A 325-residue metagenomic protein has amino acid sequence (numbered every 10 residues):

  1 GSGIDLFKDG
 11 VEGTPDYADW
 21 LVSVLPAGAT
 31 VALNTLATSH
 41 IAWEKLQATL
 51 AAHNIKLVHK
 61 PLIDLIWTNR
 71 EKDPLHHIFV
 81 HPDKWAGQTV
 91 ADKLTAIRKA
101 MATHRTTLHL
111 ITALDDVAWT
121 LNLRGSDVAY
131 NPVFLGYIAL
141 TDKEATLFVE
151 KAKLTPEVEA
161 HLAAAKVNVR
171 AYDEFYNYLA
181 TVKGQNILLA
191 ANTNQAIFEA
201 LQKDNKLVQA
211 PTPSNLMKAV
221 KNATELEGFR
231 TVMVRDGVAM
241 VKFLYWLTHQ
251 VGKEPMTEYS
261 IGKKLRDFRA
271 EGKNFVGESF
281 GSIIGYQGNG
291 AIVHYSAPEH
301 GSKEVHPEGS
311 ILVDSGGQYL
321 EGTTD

Functional and structural regions predicted by a protein language model:
G1-F268, L312, G317: A composition/biophysics-driven feature that prefers long, compositionally simple stretches
I4, L162-A163, G277-I292: Short, basic/aromatic beta-hairpin or loop at an interaction surface
P132-F134, E278, A297: Residues that act as N-cap/strand-start positions at coil-to-secondary-structure junctions
T141, V276-E278, Y319: Short flexible coil/turn linkers enriched for glycine and charged/polar residues that connect secondary-structure
L154-V158, G301-K303, E321: A short local loop/turn or secondary-structure capping micro-motif enriched for an aromatic residue
P255-E258, F275-G281: Flexible, glycine/charged-enriched surface loops at secondary-structure junctions
K264-A270, I283-S310: Flexible, glycine/threonine-enriched loop-and-boundary segments that flank and lead into catalytic domains of large
Q318-D325: Short, Lys/Arg- and Gly-enriched loop/turn segments at beta-strand edges
